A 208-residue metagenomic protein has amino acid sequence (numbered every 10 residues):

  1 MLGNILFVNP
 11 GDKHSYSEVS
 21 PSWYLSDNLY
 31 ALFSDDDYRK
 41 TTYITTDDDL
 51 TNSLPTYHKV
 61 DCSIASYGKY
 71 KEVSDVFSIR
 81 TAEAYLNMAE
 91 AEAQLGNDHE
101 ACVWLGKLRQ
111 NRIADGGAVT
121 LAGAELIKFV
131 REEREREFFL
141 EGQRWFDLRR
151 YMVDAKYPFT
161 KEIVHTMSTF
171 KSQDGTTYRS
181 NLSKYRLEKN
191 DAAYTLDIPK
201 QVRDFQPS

Functional and structural regions predicted by a protein language model:
M1-Y16, S20, F33-S208: Acidic/polar-rich alpha-helix caps and helix-coil junctions
Y24-D27, L32: Aromatic (Trp/Tyr/Phe) and Gly/Pro-enriched flexible surface segments
